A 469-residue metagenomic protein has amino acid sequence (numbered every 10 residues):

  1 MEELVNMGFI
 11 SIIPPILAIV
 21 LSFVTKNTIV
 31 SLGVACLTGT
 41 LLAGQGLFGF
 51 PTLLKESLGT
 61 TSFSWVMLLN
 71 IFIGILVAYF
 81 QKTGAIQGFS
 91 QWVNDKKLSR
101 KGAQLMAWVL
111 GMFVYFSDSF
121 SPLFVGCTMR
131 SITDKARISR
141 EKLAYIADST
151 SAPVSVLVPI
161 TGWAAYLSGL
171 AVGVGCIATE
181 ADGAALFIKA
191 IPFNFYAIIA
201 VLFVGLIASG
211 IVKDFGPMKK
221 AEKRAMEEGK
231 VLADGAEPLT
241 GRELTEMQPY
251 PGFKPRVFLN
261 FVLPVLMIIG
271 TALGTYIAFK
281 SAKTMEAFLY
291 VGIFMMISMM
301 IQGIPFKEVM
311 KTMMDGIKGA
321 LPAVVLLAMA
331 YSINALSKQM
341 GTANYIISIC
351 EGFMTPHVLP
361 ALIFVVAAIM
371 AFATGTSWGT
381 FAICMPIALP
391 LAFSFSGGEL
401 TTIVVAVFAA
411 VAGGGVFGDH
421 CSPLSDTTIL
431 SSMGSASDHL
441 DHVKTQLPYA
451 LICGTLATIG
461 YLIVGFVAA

Functional and structural regions predicted by a protein language model:
M1-L69, F193-A197, A208-S209, M226-S332 (+4 more regions): Hydrophobic transmembrane alpha-helices of multi-pass small-molecule transporters
M7, S31-G39, V66, N70 (+17 more regions): Alpha-helical transmembrane segments of multi-pass membrane proteins, especially transporters and channels
G46-A144, F306-G398: Membrane-embedded alpha-helical segments and adjacent helix-loop junctions characteristic of multi-pass solute
D95-S99, A107-W108, C127-A144, M218-M247 (+2 more regions): Juxtamembrane inter-helical linkers in multi-pass membrane proteins
R100-V114, I138-A164, I177-I199, M218-A221 (+2 more regions): Alpha-helical transmembrane segments of multi-pass membrane proteins
S131, Y145, S149, P153 (+10 more regions): The structured alpha-helical core of multi-pass membrane proteins
A136, I177, V324, M329-I333 (+2 more regions): C-terminal transmembrane helix pair
I138-I146, I211-M218, Q248-P249, I301-T312 (+2 more regions): Alpha-helical transmembrane segments
